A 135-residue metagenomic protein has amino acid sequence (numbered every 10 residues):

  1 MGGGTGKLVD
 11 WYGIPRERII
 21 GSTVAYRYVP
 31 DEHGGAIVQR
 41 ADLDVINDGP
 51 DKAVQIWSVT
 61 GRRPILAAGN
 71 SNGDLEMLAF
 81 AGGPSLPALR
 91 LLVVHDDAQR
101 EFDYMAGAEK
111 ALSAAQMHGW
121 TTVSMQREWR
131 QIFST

Functional and structural regions predicted by a protein language model:
M1-T135: C-terminal cap/substrate-recognition subdomain and adjoining C-terminal extension of metal-dependent phosphatase-like
